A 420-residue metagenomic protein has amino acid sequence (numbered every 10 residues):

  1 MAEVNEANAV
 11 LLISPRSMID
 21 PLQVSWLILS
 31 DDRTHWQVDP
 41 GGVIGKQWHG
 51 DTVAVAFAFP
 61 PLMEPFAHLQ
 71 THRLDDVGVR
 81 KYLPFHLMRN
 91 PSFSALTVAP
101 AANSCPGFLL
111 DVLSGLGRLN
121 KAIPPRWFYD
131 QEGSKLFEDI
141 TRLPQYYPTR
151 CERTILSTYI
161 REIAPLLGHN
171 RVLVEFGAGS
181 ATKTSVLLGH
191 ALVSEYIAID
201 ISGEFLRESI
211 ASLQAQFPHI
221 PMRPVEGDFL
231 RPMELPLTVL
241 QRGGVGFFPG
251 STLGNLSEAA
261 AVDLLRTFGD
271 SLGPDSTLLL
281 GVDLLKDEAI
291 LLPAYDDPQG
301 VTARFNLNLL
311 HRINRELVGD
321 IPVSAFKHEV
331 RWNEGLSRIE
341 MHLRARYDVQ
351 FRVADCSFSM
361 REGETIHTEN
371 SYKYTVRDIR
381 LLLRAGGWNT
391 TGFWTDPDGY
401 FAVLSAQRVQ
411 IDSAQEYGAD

Functional and structural regions predicted by a protein language model:
R89-R126: N-terminal auxiliary segments of SAM/dcSAM-dependent transferases
P124-Y129, K135-A164: Class I SAM-dependent methyltransferase Rossmann-like catalytic core, especially the SAM/SAH-binding loop
N170-G179: Conserved class I S-adenosyl-L-methionine
S180-A191: Conserved SAM-binding loop of SAM-dependent methyltransferases across substrates and taxa, primarily the Class I
V262-P274: A short glycine-rich, Lys/Arg-flanked "PGG" loop and its adjoining helix->strand segment in the class I
L272-D283: Conserved beta-strand signature within the Rossmann-like core of class I S-adenosyl-L-methionine
L292-Y372, R380-G386: Substrate-binding/catalytic lobe of Class I Rossmann-like enzymes that use SAM or dcSAM, i.e., the mid-to-C-terminal
R352-D420: C-terminal lobe and adjacent flexible extensions of AdoMet/dcAdoMet transferase-like proteins
